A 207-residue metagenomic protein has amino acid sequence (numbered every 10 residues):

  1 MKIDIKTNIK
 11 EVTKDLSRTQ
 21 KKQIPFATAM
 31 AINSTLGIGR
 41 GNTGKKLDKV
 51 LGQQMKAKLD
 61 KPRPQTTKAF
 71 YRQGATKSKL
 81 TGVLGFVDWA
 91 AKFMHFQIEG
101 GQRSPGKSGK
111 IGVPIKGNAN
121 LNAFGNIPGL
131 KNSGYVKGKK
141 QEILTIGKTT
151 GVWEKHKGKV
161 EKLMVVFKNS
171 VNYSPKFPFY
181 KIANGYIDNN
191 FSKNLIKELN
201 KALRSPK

Functional and structural regions predicted by a protein language model:
M1-K207: Short, Lys/Arg-rich flexible segments
